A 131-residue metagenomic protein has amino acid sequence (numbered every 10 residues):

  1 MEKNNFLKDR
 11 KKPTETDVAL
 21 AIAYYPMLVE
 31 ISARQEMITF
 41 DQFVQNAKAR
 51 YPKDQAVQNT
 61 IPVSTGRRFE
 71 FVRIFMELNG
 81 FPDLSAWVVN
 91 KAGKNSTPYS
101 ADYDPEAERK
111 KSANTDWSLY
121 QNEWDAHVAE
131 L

Functional and structural regions predicted by a protein language model:
M1-K3: Defense-system signaling and execution modules centered on TIR/cGAS-STING-like, death/scaffold domains and their
N5-A19, A23, E36-L131: Nucleic acid-binding interface residues in structured DNA/RNA-binding domains, emphasizing the DNA-engaging scaffolds
E30-Q35: Short helix-capping/hinge SLiMs at alpha-helix to coil transitions
